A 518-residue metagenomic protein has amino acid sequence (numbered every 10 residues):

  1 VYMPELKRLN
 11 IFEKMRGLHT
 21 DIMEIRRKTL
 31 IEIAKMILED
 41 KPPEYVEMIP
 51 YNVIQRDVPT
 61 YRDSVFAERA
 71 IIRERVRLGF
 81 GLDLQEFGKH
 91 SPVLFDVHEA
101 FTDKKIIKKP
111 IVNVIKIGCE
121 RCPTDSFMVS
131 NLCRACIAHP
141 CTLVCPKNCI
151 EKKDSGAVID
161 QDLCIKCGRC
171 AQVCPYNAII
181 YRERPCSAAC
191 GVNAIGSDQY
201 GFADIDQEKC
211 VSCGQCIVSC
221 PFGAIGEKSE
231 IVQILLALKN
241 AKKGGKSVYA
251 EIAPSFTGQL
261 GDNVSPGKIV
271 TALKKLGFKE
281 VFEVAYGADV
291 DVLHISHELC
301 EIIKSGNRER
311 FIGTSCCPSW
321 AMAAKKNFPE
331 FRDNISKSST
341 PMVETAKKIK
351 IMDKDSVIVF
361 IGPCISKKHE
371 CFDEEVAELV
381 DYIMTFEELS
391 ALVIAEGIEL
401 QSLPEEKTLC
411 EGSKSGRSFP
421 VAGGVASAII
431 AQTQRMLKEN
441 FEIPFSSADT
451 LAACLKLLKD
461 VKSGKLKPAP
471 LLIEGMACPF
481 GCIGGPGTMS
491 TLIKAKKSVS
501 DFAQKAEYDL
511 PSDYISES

Functional and structural regions predicted by a protein language model:
V1-F87, E227-S518: Iron-sulfur-associated redox domains of electron-transfer enzymes in respiratory and anaerobic energy metabolism
E86-V112: Conserved oxyanion/phosphate-binding beta-strand-loop segments in alpha/beta enzyme cores
T102-S130, K147-N148: N-terminal [4Fe-4S]-dependent radical SAM core
E120-M128, E151-G156, G196-S197, Q215 (+4 more regions): Gly-rich Lys/Arg/Thr-decorated short loops/hinges at beta-loop-alpha junctions or inter-strand turns that position
V129, D160, D206, I252-A253 (+1 more regions): A secondary-structure boundary/capping signal
A138-Q161, R169-D206, V211, Q215-I231 (+1 more regions): Iron-sulfur cluster-binding cysteine motifs and their immediate structural context in ferredoxin-like electron-transfer
